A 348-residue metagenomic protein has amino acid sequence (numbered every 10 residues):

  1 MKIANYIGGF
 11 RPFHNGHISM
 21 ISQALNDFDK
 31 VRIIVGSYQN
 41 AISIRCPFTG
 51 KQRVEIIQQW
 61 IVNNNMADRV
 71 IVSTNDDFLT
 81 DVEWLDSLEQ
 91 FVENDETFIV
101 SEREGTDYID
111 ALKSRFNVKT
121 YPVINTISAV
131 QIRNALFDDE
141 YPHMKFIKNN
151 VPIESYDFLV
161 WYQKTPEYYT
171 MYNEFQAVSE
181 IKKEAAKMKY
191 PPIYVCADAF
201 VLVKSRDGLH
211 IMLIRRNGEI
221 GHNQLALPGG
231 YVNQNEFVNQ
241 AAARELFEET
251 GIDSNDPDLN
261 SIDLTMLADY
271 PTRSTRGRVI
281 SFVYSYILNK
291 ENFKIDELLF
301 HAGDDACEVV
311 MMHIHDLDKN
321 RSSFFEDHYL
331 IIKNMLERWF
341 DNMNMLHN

Functional and structural regions predicted by a protein language model:
M1-E180, H347: Nucleotidyltransferase catalytic core that binds NTPs
K2, V195, R278-F282: Short beta-strand micro-motifs in enzyme catalytic cores
N26, S43, D139-Q176, H222 (+4 more regions): Nudix hydrolase/Nudix homology domain
S179-L227, S254, L288: N-terminal strand-loop-strand
Q224-E236: Short histidine-centered catalytic/ligand-binding loop motif
P228, A242, L246: Hydrophobic alpha-helical positions that pack around
A243, G251-L298, H315: Active-site segment of metal-dependent pyrophosphate-handling enzymes, primarily the Nudix hydrolase catalytic core
